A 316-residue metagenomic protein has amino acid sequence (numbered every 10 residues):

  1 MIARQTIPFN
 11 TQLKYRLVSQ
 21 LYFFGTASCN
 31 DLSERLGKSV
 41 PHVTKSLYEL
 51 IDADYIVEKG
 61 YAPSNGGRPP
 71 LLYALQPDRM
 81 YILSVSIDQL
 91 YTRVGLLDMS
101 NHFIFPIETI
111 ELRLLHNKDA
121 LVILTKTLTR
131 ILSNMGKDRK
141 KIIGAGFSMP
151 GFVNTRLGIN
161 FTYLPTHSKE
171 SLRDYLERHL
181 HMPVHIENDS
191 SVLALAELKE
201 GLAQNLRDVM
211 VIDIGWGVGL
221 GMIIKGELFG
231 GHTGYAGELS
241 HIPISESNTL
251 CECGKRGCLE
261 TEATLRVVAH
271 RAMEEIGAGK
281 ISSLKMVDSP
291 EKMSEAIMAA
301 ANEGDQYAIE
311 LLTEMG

Functional and structural regions predicted by a protein language model:
M1-R35: Extreme N-terminal segment that seeds HTH/winged-HTH DNA-binding domains in transcriptional regulators
T26-K59, R68: N-terminal helix-turn-helix
E58-I82, N188-V209: Conserved phosphate-binding catalytic cores of ATP/NTP-utilizing and phosphoryl-transfer enzymes
P69-P106, V211-I224: Gly/Thr-rich phosphate-binding beta-strand-loop-beta motif of the actin/hexokinase/Hsp70
F103, I159-N160, L228-F229: Hydrophobic "anchor" residues
P106-D208: Glycine-rich phosphate-binding loop and adjoining helix at the ATP-binding site of ATP-dependent phosphoryl-transfer
N205-E262: Glycine-rich phosphate-binding loop of actin/hexokinase-like ATP-binding domains
E260-G316: A mobile "lid/hinge" subdomain adjacent to the ATP/sugar-phosphate binding pocket shared across diverse ATP-dependent
